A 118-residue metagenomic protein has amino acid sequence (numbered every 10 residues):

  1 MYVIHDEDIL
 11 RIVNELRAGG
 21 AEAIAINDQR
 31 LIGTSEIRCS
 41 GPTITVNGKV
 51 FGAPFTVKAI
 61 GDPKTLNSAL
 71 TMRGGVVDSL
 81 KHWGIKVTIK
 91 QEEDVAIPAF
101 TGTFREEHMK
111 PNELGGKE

Functional and structural regions predicted by a protein language model:
M1-E118: Core subunits and conserved enzymes of cellular information-processing and envelope-translocation systems across
